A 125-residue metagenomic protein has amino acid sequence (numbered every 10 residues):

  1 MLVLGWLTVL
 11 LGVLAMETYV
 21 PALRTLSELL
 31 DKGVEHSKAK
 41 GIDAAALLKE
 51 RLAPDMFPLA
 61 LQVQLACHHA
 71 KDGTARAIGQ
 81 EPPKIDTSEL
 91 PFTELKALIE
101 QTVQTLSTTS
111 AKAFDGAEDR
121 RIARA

Functional and structural regions predicted by a protein language model:
M1-G5: N-terminal low-complexity segments that are often proline-rich with Ser/Thr-Pro
T8-P21, D43-A66, D86-L95: Alpha-helical scaffold segments that form or flank carboxylate-/histidine-based iron centers
V9, M16-V20, F92-T108, D115 (+1 more regions): Mature, function-bearing regions of proteins
Y19-A22, L26-L29, G33, A66 (+2 more regions): Amphipathic alpha-helices that form helix-helix packing interfaces
L29-F57, G73-T87: Helix-loop segments that flank and shape redox-cofactor active sites
S37-K49, T108-A125: Acidic interhelical loop/turn segments
D55-P83, T102-S110: Conserved alpha-helical segments that form or flank metal/cofactor-binding pockets of metalloenzymes
P83-P91, I122-A125: Short, highly charged low-complexity linear segments
